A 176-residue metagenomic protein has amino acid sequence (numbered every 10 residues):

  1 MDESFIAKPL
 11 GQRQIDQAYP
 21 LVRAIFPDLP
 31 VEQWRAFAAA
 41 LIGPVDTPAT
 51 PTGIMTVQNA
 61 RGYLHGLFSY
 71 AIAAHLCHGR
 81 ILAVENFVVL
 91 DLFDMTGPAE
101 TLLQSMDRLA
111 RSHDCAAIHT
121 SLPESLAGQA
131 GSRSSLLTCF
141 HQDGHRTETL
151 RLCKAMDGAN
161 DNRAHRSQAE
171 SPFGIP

Functional and structural regions predicted by a protein language model:
M1-R13, G158-P176: Conserved N-terminal entry element of GNAT/NAT acetyltransferase domains
Y19-L41: Conserved GNAT-fold acetyl-CoA-binding loop/helix
L41-T56, A83: A short helix-loop-beta-strand connector motif used in the catalytic cores of GNAT acetyltransferases and, in some
T56, Y63-I72, A83: Conserved beta-strand in the GNAT
H78-D91, L150: Conserved acetyl-CoA binding element of GNAT-fold acetyltransferases
V89, D94-A110: Conserved acetyl-CoA-binding loop-helix of GNAT-fold acetyltransferases
A110-S125: Conserved GNAT acetyl-CoA-binding A-motif
E124-L150, N160-N162: Conserved active-site alpha-helix within GNAT-family acetyltransferase domains
